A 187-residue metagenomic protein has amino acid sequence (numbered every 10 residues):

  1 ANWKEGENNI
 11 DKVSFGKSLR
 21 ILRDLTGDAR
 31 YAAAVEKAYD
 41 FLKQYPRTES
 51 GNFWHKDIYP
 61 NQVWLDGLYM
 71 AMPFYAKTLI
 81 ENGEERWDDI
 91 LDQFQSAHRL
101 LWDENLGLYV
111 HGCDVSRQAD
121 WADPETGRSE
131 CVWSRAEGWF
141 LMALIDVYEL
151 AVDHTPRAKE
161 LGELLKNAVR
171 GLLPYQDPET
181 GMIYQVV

Functional and structural regions predicted by a protein language model:
A1-V187: Glycan-recognition and catalytic cores of secretory/periplasmic carbohydrate-active enzymes
